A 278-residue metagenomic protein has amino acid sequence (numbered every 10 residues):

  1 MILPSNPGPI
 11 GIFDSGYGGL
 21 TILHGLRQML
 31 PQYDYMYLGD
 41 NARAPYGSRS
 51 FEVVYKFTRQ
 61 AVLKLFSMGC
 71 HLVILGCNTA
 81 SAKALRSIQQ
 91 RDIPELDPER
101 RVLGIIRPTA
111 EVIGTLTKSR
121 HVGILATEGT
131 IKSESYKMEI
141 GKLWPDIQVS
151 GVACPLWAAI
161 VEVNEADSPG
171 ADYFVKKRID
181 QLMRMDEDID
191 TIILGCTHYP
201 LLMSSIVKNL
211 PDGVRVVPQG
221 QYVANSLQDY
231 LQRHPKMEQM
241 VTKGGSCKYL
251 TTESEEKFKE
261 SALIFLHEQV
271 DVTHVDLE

Functional and structural regions predicted by a protein language model:
M1-E278: Non-catalytic structural scaffold of enzyme domains
